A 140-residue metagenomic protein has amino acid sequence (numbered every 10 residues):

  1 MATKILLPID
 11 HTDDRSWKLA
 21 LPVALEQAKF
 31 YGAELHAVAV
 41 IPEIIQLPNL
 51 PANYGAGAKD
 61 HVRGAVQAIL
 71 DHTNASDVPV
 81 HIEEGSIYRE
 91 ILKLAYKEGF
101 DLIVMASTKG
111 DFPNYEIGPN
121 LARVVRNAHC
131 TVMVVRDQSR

Functional and structural regions predicted by a protein language model:
A2-L50: Small/aliphatic-rich secondary-structure junction motif
T3, D101, H129: Conserved acidic residues
A39-V40, A106-T108, R136-D137: Short secondary-structure boundary segments
P51-A56: Short glycine-enriched, charge-decorated loop/helix-capping segments at active-site entrances that position
I82-E90: Charged docking surfaces used in two-component/phosphorelay signaling
L94-D101: Glycine-rich phosphate-binding loop signature in dinucleotide/nucleotide-binding domains
M105-N127: Glycine-rich, Arg-bearing micro-motifs that act as flexible, cationic patches
